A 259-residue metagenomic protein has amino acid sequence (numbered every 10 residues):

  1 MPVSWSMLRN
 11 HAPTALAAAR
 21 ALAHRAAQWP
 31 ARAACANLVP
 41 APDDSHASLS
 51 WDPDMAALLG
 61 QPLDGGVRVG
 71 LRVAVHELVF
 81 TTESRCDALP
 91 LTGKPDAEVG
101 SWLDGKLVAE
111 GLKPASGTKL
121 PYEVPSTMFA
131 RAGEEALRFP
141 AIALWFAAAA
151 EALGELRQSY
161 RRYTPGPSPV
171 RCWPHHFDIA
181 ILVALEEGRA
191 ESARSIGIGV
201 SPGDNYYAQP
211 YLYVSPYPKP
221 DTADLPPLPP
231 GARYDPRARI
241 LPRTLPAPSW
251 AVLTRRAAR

Functional and structural regions predicted by a protein language model:
P2-R68: N-terminal ordered "arm"
T14, D87-P95, A130, E134-L144 (+4 more regions): Conserved aromatic-histidine-acidic binding/catalytic patches
A21, D235-R259: TerminUS-proximal long segments
S48-Y122: Long, hydrophobic/aromatic-enriched structural stretches that serve as scaffold segments
P62-L91, P202-L245: Intrinsically disordered, low-complexity regulatory segments enriched in Ser/Thr/Pro and charged residues
D104, V108-A109, A115, F129 (+2 more regions): Short loop/turn segments that flank or connect secondary-structure elements
P114-G166: Surface-exposed beta-loop interaction hotspot
A150-A223: Secondary-shell segments that build the walls of catalytic and ion/ligand-binding clefts
